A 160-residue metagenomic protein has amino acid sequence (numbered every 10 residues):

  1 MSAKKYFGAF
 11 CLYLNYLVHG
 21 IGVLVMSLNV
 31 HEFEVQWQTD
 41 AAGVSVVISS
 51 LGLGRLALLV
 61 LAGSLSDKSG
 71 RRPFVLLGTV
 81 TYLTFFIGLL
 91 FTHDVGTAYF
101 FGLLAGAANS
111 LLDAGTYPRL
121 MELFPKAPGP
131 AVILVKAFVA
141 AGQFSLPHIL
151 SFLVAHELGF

Functional and structural regions predicted by a protein language model:
F7-T39: Extracytoplasmic
L12, G96-G102: Short hydrophobic/alpha-helical segments at membrane-entry points of transmembrane helices in Major Facilitator
G20, L24, G106-A114, F144: Small-residue-rich segments within alpha-helical transmembrane domains of MFS-like 12-TM solute carriers
L24, L51-V60, F144: Residue-level signature of mid-helix packing/kink "hotspots" within the transmembrane helices of 12-pass Major
A57-V95: Conserved MFS/SLC helix-loop-helix module at the cytosolic interface between two early adjacent transmembrane helices
F101-A137: Cytoplasmic helix-loop-helix junction between adjacent transmembrane helices in 12-TM secondary transporters
A127, L134-F160: Helix-loop-helix hairpin linking two adjacent transmembrane segments in secondary transporters
